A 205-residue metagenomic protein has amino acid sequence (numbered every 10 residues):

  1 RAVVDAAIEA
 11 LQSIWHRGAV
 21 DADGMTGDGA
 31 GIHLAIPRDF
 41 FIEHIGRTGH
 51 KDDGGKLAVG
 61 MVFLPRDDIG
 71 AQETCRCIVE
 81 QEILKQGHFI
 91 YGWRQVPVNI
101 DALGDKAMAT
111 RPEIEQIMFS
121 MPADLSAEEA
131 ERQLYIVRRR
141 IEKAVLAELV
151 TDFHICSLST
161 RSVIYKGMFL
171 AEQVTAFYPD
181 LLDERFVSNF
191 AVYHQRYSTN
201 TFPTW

Functional and structural regions predicted by a protein language model:
R1-W205: N-terminal segments that mediate ammonia production and transfer in glutamine-dependent amidotransferase systems
